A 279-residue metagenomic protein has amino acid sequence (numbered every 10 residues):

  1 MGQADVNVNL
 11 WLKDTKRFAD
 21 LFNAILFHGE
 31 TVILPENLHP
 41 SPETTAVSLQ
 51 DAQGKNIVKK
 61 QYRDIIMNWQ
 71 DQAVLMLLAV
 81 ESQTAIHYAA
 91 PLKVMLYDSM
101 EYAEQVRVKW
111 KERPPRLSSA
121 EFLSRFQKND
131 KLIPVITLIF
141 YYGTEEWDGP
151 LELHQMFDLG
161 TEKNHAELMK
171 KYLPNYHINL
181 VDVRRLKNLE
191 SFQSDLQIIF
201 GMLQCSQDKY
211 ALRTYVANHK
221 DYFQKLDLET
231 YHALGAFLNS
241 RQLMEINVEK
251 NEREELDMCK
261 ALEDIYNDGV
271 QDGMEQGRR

Functional and structural regions predicted by a protein language model:
M1-R279: Elongated, amphipathic alpha-helical interaction scaffolds
